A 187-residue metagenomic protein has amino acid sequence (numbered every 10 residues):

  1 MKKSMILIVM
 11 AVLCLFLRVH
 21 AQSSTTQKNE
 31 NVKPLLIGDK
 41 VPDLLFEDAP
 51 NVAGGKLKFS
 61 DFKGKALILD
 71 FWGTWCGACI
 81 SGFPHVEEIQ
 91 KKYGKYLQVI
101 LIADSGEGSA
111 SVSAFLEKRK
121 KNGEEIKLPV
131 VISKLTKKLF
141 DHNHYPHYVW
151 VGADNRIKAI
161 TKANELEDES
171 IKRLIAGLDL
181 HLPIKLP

Functional and structural regions predicted by a protein language model:
M1-L36, I68, Q90-Y93, L97-G106 (+5 more regions): Bacterial Sec-dependent N-terminal signal peptides
S23-S60: N-terminal "domain-start" segment that seeds a small globular fold
N51, V151-G152: Short, acidic, Ser/Thr-enriched surface-loop or helix-capping motifs
K63-K92: Conserved redox-active cysteine motifs that mediate thiol-disulfide chemistry, especially di-cysteine Cys-X(1-2)-Cys
S81-K121, I132-T136: Structural microenvironment flanking redox-active thiols in thiol-disulfide oxidoreductases
L116-V151: Short, internal strand/loop/helix patches that form the active-site neighborhood or redox-interaction surface
G152-P187: Thiol-/selenol-based redox modules, centered on thioredoxin-like and closely related oxidoreductase domains
